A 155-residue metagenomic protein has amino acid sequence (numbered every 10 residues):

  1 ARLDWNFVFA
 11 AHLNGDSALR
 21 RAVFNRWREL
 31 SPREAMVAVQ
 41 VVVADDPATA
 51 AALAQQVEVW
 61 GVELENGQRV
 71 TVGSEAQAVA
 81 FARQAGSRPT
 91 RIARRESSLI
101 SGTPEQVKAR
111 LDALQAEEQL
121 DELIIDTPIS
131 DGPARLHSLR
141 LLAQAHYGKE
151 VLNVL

Functional and structural regions predicted by a protein language model:
A1-L19: Loop-centered beta-sheet repeat module
R2-L3, L53, V57, L141: Short alpha-helical scaffold segments that flank and stabilize functional sites
W5-A11, R33-Q40, D121-I125: Hydrophobic faces of well-ordered beta-strands that scaffold small-molecule active sites in alpha/beta enzyme cores
L13-L19, V43, S130-A134: Acidic-and-aromatic substrate-binding clefts and catalytic sites of carbohydrate-active enzymes
A18-E118, E150-L155: An alpha-helical appendage that flanks or caps ligand/catalytic pockets
Q115-L155: Generic C-terminus detector
